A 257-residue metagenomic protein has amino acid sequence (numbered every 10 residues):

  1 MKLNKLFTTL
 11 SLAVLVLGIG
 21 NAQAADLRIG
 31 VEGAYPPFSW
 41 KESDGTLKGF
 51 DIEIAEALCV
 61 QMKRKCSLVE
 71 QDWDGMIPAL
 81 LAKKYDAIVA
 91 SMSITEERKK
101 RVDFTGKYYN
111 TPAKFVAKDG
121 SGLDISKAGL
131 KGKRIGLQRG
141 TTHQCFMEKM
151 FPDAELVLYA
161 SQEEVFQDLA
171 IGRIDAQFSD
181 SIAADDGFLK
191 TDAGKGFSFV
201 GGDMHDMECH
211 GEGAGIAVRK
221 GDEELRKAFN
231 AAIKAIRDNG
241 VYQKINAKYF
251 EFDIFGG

Functional and structural regions predicted by a protein language model:
A24-S91, K100, N239, K248 (+1 more regions): Extracytoplasmic small-molecule ligand-binding "clamshell" domains of the periplasmic binding protein/Venus flytrap
R28-V31, K127-G140, E155: Short loop->beta-strand "edge-of-pocket" segments that line small-molecule binding or catalytic clefts across diverse
G30-Y35, V69-D74, K83-T95, K118 (+4 more regions): Beta->alpha turn/N-cap motifs
I52, S67-P78, G122-L123, V157-I171 (+1 more regions): Short helix-initiation/N-cap motifs at beta->coil->alpha
E56, V60, K65-G129, K195-C209: Acidic, polar ligand-binding/catalytic clefts
L58, L80-L81, L130, L169-A170 (+2 more regions): Hydrophobic residues within well-ordered alpha-helices
K65, H143-Y159, G196-F199, A228-G257: Ligand-binding clefts/hinges and TM-proximal coupling segments of bilobed small-molecule sensing domains
N110-A117, L189-N230, F252-G257: Periplasmic-binding protein-like
